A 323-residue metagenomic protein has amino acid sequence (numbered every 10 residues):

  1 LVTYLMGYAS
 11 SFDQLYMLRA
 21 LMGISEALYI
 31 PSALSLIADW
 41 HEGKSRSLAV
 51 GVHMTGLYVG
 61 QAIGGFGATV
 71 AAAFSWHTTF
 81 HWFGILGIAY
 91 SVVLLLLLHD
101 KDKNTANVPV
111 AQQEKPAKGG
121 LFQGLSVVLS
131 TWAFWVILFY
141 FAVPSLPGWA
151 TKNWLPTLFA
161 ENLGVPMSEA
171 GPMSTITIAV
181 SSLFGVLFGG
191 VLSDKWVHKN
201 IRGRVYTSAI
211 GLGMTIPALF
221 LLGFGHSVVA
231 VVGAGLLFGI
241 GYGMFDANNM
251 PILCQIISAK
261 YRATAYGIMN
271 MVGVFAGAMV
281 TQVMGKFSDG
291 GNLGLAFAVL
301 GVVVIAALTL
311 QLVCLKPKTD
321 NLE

Functional and structural regions predicted by a protein language model:
L1-S10, G213-H226: C-terminal ends and interior cores of transmembrane alpha-helices in multi-pass membrane transporters/permeases
L18-G56: Cytoplasmic helix-loop-helix junction between adjacent transmembrane helices in 12-TM secondary transporters
H53, L57-D102: Helix-loop-helix hairpin linking two adjacent transmembrane segments in secondary transporters
V93-L97, A218, L222-F224, L300-E323: Multi-pass alpha-helical transporter architecture, strongest for 12-TM Major Facilitator/SLC carriers used
D102-I137, N162: Juxtamembrane intracellular "pre-TM" segments in multi-pass secondary transporters
T131-L187, D246, M250, T281: Extracytoplasmic gate region of multi-pass secondary transporters
D194-G211: Cytoplasmic membrane-interface "Motif A"-like loop-to-helix N-cap segments of 12-TM Major Facilitator Superfamily
C254-G290: A late C-terminal transmembrane helix in Major Facilitator Superfamily
